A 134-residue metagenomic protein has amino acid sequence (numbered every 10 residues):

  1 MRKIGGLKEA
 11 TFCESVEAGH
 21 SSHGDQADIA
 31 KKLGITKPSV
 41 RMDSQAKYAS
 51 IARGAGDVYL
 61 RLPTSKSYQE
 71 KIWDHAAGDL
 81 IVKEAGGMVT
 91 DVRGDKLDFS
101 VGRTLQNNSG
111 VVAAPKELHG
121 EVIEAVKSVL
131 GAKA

Functional and structural regions predicted by a protein language model:
R2-A134: An extended, acidic
